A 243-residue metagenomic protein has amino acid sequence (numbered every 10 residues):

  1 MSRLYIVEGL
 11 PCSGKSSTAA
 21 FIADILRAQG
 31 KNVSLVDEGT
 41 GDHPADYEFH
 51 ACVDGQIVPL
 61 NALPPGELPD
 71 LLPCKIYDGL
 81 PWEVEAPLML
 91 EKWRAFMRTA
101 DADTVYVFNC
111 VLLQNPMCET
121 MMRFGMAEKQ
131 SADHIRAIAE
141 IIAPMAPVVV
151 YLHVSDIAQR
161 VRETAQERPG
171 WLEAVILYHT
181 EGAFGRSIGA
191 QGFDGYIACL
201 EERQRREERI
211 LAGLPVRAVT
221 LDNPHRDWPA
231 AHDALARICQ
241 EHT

Functional and structural regions predicted by a protein language model:
V7: Hydrophobic anchor at the beta1->P-loop junction of P-loop NTPases
L10: P-loop (Walker A) phosphate-binding loop of NTP-binding proteins
K15: Conserved lysine of the Walker
A20-L88, R94: N-terminal phosphate/diphosphate-binding loop that engages ATP/GTP or pyrophosphate donors across diverse enzyme folds
E67-A143: Glycine-rich phosphate-binding loop used to anchor ATP phosphates in small-molecule kinases, encompassing both
A102-V105, A137-V150, R205-T220: A structural motif corresponding to the C-terminal end of an alpha-helix and its immediate exit/capping segment
F108-V111, E128-G182: Conserved phosphate-donor/acceptor-positioning beta-strand/loop module used by diverse small-molecule
I176-T243: NTP-dependent small-molecule kinase module
